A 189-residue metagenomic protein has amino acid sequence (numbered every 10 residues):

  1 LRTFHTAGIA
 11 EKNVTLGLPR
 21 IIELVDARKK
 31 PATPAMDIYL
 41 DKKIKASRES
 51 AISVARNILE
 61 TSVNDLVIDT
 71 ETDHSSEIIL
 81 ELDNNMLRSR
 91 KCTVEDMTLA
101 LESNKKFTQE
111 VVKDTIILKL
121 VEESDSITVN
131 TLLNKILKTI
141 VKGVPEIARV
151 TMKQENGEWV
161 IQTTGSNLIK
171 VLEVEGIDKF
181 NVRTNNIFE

Functional and structural regions predicted by a protein language model:
L1-E189: Core, soluble structural subunits of large cytosolic macromolecular machines
